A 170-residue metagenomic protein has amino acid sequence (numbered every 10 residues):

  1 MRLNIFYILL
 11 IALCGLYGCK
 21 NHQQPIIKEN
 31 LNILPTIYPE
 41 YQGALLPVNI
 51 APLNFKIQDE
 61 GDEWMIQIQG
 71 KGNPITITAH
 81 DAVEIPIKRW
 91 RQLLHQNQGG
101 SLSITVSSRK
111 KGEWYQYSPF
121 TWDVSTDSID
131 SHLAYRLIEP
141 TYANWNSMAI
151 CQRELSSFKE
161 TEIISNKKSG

Functional and structural regions predicted by a protein language model:
M1-I26: Bacterial Sec-dependent N-terminal signal peptides
C19-G170: Sequence signature of WD/YWTD-type beta-propeller architectures
